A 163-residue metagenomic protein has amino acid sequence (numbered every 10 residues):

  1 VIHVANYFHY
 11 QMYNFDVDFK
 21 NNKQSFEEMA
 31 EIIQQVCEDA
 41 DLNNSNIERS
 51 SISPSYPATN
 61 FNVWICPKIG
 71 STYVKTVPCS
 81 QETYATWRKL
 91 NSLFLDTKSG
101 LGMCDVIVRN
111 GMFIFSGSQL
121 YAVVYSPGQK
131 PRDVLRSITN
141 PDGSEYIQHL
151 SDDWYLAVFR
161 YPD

Functional and structural regions predicted by a protein language model:
I2-L90: N-terminal export/targeting and maturation segments
P57-I147, S151-D152, A157-P162: Short, solvent-exposed recognition patches
